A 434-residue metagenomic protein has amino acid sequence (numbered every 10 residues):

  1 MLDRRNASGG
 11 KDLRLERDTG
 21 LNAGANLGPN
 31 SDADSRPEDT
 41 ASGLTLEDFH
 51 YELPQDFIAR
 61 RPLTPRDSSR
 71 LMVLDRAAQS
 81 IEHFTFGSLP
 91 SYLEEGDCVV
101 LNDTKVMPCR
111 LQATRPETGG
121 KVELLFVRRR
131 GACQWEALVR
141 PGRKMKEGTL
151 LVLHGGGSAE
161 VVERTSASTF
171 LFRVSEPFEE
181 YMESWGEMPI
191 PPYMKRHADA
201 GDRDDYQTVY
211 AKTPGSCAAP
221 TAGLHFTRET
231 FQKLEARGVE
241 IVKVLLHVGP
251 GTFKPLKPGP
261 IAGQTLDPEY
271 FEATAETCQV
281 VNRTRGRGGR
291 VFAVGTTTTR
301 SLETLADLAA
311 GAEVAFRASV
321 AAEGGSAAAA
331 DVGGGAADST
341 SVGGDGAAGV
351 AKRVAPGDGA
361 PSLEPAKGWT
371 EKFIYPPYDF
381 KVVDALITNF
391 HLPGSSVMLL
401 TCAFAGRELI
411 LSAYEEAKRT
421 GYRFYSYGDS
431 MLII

Functional and structural regions predicted by a protein language model:
L2-N6, D34-I434: Surface-exposed, charge/polar-rich loops and edge strands
L15, A25, P29-S35: Intrinsically disordered, low-complexity proline-rich tandem-repeat tracts
